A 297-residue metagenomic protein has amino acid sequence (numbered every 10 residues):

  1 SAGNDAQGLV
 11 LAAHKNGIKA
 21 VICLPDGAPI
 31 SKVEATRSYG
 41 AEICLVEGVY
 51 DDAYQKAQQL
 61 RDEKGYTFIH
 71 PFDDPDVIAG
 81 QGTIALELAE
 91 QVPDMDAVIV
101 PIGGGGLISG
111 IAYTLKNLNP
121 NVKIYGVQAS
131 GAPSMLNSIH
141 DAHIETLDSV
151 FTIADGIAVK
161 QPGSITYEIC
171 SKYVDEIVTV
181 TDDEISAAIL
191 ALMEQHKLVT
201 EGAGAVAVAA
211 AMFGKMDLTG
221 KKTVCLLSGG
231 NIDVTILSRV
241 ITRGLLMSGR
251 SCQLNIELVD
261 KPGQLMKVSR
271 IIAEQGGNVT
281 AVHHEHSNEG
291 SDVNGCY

Functional and structural regions predicted by a protein language model:
S1-P25: Active-site cofactor/substrate anionic-group-binding motifs, chiefly glycine- and Lys/Arg-rich phosphate-binding loops
G3, A13, T36, I69 (+10 more regions): Buried hydrophobic positions in well-ordered alpha/beta secondary-structure cores of metabolic enzymes
L9-N16, E87, I108-N119: Short Gly/Thr/Asp-enriched flexible loops that form oxyanion-binding sites at enzyme active sites
V21-A97, L115, N119, Q128-T179: Small/polar-residue-rich loop-to-helix segments that shape phosphate-bearing ligand pockets
D73, G103-G106, Q128-P133, I153 (+6 more regions): Glycine-rich beta-alpha junction loops
G163-K221, T280: Active-site-adjacent helical/loop segments in soluble small-molecule enzymes
M212-T242: Catalytic phosphate/nucleotide-handling subdomain of diverse soluble enzymes
V234-Y297: A conserved regulatory-domain signal marking ACT and ACT-like small-molecule sensing domains and adjacent regulatory
